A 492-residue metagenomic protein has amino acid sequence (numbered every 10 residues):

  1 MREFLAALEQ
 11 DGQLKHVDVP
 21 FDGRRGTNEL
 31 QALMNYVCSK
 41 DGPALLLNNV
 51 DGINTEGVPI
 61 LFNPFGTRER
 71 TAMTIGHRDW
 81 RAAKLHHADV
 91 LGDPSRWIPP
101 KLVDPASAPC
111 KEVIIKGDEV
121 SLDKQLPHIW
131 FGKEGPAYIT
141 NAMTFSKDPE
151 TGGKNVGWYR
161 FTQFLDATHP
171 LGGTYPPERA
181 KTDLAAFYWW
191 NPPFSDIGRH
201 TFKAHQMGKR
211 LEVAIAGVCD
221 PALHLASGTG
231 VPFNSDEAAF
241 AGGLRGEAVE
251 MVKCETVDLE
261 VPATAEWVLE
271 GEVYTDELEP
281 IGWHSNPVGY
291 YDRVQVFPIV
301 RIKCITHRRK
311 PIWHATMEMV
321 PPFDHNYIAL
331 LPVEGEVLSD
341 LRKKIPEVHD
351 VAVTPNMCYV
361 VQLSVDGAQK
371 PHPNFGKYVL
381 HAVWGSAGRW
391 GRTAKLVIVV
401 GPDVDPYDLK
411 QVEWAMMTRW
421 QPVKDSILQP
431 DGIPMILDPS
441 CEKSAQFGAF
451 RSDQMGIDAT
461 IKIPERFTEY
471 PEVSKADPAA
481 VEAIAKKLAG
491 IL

Functional and structural regions predicted by a protein language model:
M1-L492: Extended, highly charged
